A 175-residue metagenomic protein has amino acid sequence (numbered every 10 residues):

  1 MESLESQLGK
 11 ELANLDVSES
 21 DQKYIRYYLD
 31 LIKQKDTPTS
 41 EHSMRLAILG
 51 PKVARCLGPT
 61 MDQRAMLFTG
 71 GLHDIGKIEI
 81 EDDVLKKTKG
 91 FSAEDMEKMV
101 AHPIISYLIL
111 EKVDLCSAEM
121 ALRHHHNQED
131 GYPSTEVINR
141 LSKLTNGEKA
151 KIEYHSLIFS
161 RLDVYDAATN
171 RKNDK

Functional and structural regions predicted by a protein language model:
M1-E5, T37-P38, K52-T60, L72 (+2 more regions): Divalent metal-dependent phosphate-bond-processing catalytic cores, especially two-metal-ion Mg2+/Mn2+ enzymes that act
M1-V100, P133: Acidic/His-rich, divalent-metal-binding segments that scaffold phosphate/diphosphate chemistry
Y27-L31, L49, I105, V137 (+2 more regions): A general alpha-helix detector
I32, I75, T88, H125 (+1 more regions): Generic structural signal for hydrophobic core residues of well-folded globular domains
M66-G70, E111-S160: Histidine/acidic-rich helix-loop-helix segments that form or flank divalent-metal centers in metalloenzyme catalytic
I80-E81, D130, N170-N173: Active-site-proximal flexible loops/turns
D82-K87, A118-R123, K172: Short acidic alpha-helical/loop segments enriched in Asp/Glu that coordinate divalent cations
F91-S92, E97, A101-E119: Internal hydrophobic scaffold segments of catalytic domains
